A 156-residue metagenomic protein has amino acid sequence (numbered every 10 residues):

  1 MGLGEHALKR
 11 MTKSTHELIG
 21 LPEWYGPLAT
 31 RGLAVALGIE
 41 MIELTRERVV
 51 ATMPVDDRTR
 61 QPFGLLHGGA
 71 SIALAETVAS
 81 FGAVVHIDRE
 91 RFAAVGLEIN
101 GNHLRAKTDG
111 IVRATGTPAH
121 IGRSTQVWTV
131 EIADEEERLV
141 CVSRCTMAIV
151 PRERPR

Functional and structural regions predicted by a protein language model:
G2-R156: Terminal targeting signals and extreme-terminal segments of soluble enzymes
